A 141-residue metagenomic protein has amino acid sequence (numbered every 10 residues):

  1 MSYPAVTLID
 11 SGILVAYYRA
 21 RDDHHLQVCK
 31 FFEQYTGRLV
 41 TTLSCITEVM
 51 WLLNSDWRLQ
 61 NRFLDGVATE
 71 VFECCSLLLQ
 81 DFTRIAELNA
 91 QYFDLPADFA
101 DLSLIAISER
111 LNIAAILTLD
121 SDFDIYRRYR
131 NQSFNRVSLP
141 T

Functional and structural regions predicted by a protein language model:
M1-D22: Metal-dependent nucleic-acid phosphoesterase active-site entry motif
S2-T7, L26-P96, A106, R110-A114 (+1 more regions): PIN-domain endoribonuclease scaffold, especially VapC-family toxins
D10-S11, T42, L119: A secondary-structure boundary/capping signal
S11, D101-L102: Conserved glycosyltransferase catalytic-site signature
Y17-Y18, L117, R127: Activation segment
D120-D124: Low-complexity, intrinsically disordered Gly/Pro/Thr-rich segments
